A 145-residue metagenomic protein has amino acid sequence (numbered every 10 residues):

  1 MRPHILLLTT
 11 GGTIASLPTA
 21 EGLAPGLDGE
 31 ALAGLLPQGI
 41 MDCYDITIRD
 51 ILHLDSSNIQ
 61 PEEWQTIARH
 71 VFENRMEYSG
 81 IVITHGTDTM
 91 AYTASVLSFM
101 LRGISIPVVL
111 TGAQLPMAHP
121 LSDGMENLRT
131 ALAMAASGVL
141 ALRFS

Functional and structural regions predicted by a protein language model:
M1-S145: Active-site histidine-anchored catalytic micro-motif
